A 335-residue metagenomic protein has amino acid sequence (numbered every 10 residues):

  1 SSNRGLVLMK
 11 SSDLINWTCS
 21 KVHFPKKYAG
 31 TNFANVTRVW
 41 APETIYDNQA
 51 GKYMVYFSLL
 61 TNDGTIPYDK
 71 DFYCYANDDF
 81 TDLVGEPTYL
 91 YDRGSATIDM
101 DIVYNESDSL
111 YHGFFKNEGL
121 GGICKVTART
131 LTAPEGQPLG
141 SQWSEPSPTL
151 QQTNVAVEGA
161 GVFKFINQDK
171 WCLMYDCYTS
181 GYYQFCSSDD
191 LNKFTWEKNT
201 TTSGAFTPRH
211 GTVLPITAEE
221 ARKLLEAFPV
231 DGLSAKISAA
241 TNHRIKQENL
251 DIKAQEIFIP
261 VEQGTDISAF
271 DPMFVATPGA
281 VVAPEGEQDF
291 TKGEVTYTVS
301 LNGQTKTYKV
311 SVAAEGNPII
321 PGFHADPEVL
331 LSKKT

Functional and structural regions predicted by a protein language model:
S1-V39, I45-V155, I166-K170, Y175-P229 (+1 more regions): Beta-rich carbohydrate-recognition and catalytic domains
V39, T97, V157, A254 (+3 more regions): Short beta-strand-initiation
A160: Active-site clefts of carbohydrate-active enzymes
P229-G316: Beta-rich interaction/scaffold domains
